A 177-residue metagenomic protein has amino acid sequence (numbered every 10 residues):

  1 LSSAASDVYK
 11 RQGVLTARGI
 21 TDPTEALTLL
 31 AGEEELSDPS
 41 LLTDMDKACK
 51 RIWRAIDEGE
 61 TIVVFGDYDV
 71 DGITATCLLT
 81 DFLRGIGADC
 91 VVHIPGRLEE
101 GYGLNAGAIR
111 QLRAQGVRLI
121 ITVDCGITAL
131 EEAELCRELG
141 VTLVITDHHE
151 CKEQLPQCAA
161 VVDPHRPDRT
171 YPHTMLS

Functional and structural regions predicted by a protein language model:
L1-A5, Y9: Single conserved hydrophobic/aromatic residue that forms the stacking wall/gate of nucleotide- or nucleobase-binding
D7, T21-D22, T142: Helix N-cap / loop-to-helix initiation motif
T21-A55: N-terminal accessory regions of nucleic-acid-interacting proteins
D38-P39, E100-Y102, R169-P172: A generic structural signal for short coil/turn motifs at secondary-structure boundaries
T43-L155, V161-V162: N-terminal small/polar loop signature for handling phosphorylated ligands or for N-terminal nucleophile
L78, P156-S177: Short alpha-helices
